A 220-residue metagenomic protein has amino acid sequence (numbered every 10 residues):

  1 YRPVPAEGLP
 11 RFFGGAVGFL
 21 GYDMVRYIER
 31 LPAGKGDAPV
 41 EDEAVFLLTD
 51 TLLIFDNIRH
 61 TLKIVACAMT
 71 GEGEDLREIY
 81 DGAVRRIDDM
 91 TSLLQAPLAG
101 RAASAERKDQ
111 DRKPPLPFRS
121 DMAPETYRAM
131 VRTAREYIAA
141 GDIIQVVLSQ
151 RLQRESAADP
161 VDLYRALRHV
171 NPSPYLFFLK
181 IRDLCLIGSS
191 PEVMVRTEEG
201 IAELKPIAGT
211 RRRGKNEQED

Functional and structural regions predicted by a protein language model:
Y1-D220: Extended alpha-helical targeting/anchoring segments, especially N-terminal organellar/secretory targeting helices
